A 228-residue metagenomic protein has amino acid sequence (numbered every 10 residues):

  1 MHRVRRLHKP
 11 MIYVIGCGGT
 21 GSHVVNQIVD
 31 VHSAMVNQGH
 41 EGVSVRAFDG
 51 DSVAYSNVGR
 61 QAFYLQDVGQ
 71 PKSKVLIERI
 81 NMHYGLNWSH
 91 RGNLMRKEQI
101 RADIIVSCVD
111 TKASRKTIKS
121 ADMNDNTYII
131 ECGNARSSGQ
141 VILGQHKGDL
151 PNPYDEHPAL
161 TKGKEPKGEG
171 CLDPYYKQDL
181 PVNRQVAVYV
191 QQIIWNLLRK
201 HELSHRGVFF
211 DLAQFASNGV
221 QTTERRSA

Functional and structural regions predicted by a protein language model:
M1-T20, V24, I100-R101, K112-R115 (+1 more regions): Glycine-rich phosphate/adenylate-binding loop
R3, D30-E41, M123-N124: Alpha-helix termini
H8-Q38, R46-A54: Glycine-rich adenosine-cofactor-binding loop
P10, E41-V45, W88, T127: Residue-level recognition of the N-termini of beta-strands and the immediately preceding loop/turn
G39-H40, F48, V109, A121-D122 (+1 more regions): N-terminal Rossmann-like NAD(P) cofactor-binding subdomain of oxidoreductases, focused on the glycine-rich
E41-Y84: Glycine-rich phosphate-binding loop and adjoining beta1-alpha1-beta2 segment of Rossmann-like nucleotide-binding folds
V68-A102, V109-S114: A structured beta-alpha segment of the ubiquitous adenosine-cofactor-binding alpha/beta core
V106-S107, I130: N-terminal Rossmann-like NAD(P) cofactor-binding module of classical short-chain dehydrogenase/reductase
